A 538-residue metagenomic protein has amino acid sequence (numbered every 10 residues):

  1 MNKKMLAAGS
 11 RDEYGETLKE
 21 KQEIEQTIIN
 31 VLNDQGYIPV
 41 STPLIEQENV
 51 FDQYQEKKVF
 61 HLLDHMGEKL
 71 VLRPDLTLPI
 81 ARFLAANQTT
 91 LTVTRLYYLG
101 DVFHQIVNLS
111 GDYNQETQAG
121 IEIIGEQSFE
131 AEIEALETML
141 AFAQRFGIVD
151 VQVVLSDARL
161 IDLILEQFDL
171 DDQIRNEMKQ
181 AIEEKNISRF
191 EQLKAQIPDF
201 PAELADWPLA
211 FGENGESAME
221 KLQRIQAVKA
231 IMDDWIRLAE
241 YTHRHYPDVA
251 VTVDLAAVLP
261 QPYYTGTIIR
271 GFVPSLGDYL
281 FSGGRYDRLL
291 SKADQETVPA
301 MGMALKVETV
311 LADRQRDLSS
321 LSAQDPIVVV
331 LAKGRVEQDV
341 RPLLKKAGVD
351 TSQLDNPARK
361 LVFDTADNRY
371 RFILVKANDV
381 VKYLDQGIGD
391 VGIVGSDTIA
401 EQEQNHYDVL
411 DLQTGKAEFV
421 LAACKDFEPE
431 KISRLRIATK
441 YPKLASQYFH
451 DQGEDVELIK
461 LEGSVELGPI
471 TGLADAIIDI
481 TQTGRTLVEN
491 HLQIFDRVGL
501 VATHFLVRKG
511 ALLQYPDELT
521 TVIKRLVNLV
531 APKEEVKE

Functional and structural regions predicted by a protein language model:
M1-T77: TRNA-binding/sensing appendages of the translation machinery
T17-V31, E46-Q47, P79-T89, Y98-F146 (+1 more regions): Positively charged, Gly/Ser-enriched RNA/tRNA-binding surfaces
T42-V59, S156-E166, A257-G266, E466-T471: Beta-rich nucleic-acid/ligand-interaction surfaces
V50, E56-V102, I106, V380 (+1 more regions): Glycine-rich, N-terminal phosphate-binding loop and its surrounding beta-alpha-beta segment
F60-M66, L170-R189: Acidic, His- and aromatic-enriched active-site or binding-groove loops in soluble protein domains that engage sugars
E122-E130, I148-Q152, E177-M178, Q223-K229 (+2 more regions): Flexible, glycine/proline-enriched loop segments at strand-loop-helix junctions that form or flank small-ligand binding
D150-L160, M178, T252-V258, I459-V465: Short, surface-exposed recognition loops or helix-turn segments adjacent to catalytic cores
L321-E538: Domain-level signature for soluble enzymes in the chorismate/prephenate branch of the shikimate pathway
